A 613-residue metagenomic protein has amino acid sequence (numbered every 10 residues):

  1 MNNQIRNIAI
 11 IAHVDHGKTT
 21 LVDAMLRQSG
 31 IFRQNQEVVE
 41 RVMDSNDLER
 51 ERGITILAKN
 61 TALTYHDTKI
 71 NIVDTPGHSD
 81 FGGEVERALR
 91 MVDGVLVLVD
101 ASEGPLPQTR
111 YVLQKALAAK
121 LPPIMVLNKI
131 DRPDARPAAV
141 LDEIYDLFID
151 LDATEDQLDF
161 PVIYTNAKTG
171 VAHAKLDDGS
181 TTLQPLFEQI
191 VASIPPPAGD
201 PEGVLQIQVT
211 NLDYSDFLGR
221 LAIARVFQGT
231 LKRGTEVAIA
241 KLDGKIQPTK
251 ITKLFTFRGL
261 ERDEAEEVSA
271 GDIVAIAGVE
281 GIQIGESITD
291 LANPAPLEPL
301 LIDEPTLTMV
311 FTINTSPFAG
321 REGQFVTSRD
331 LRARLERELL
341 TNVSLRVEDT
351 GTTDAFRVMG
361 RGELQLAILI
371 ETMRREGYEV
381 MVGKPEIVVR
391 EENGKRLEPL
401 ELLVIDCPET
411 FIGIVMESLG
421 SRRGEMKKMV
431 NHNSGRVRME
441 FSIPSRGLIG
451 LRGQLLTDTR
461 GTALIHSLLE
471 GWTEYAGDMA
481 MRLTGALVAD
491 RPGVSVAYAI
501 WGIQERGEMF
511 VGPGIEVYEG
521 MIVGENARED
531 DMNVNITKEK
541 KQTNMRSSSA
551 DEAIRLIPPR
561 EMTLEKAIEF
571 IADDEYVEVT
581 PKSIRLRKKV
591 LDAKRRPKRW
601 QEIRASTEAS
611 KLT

Functional and structural regions predicted by a protein language model:
M1-T613: Structural and coupling elements of P-loop NTPases
